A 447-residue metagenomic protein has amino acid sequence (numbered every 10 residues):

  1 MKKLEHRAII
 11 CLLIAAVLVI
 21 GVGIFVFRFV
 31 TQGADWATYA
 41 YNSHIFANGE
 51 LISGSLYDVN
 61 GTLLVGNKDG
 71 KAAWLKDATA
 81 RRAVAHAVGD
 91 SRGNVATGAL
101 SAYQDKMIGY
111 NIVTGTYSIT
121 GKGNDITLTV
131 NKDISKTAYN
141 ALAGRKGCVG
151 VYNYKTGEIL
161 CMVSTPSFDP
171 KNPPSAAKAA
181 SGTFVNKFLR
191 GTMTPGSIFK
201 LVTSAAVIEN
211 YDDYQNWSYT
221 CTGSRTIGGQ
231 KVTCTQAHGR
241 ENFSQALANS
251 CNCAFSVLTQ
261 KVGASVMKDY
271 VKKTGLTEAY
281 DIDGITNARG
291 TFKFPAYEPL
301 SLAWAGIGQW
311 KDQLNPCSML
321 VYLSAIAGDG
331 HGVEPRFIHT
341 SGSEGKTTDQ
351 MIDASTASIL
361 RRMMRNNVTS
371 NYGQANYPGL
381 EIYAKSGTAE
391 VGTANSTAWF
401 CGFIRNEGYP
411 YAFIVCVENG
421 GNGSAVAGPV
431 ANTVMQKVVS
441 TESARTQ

Functional and structural regions predicted by a protein language model:
M1-A176, T183, T192, W217 (+2 more regions): Periplasmic/cell-envelope proteins involved in peptidoglycan metabolism and beta-lactam response
N60, K155-G196, V202-N419, G423 (+2 more regions): Beta-lactam-recognizing serine transpeptidase/beta-lactamase-like catalytic domain environment
